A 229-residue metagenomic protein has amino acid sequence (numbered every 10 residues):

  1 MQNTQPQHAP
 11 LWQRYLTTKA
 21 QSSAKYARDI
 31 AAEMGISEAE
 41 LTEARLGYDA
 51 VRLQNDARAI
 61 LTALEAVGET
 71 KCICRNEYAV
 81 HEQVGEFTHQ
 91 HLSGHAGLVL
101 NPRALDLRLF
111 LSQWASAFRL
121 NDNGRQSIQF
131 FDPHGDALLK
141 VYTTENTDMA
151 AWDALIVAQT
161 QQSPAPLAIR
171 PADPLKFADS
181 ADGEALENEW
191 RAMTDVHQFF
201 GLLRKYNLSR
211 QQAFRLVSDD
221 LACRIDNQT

Functional and structural regions predicted by a protein language model:
M1-A9, L16-Q21, D106-F200: Hydrophobic, ordered structural segments
M1-N123: An N-terminus-focused feature that recognizes amino-terminal "leader" regions
A24-A27, V196, R210: Alpha-helix initiation and N-capping motif
L46, E86-T88, T144-N146, R215 (+1 more regions): Generic preference for flexible, low-structure residues
Q198-T229: Long, positively charged binding patches that form subdomain-scale interaction surfaces for polyanionic ligands
